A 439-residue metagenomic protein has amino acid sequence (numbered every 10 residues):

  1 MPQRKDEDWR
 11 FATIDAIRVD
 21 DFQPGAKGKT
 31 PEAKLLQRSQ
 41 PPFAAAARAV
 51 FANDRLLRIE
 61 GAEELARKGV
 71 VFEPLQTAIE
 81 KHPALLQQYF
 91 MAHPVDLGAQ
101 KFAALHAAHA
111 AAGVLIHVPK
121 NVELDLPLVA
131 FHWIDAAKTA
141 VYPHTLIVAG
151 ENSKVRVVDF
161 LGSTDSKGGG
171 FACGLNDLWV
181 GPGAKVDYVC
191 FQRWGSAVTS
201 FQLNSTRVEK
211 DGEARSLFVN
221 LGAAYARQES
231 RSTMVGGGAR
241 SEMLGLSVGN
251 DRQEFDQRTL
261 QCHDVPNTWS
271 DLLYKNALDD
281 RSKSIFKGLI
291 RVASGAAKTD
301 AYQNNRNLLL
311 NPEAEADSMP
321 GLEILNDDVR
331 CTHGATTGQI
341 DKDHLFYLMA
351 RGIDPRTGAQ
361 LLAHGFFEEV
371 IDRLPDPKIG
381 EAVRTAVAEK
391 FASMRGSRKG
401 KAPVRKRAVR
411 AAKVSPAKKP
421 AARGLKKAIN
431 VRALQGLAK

Functional and structural regions predicted by a protein language model:
K5-D15, L361-G365: Short linear loop/turn motifs
W9-E80, Q88-Y89: Glycine-rich, N-terminal phosphate-binding loop and its surrounding beta-alpha-beta segment
A52-N53, I59-I353, A363, F367 (+1 more regions): Conserved beta-strand/loop scaffold segments within soluble protein domains that form the structured core and edges
V404-L425: Low-complexity, polybasic segments enriched for Lys interleaved with small residues
K413, A438-K439: Residues within mature, well-folded domains
L425, I429-L437: Hydrophobic/aromatic hotspots within intrinsically disordered, low-complexity regions
